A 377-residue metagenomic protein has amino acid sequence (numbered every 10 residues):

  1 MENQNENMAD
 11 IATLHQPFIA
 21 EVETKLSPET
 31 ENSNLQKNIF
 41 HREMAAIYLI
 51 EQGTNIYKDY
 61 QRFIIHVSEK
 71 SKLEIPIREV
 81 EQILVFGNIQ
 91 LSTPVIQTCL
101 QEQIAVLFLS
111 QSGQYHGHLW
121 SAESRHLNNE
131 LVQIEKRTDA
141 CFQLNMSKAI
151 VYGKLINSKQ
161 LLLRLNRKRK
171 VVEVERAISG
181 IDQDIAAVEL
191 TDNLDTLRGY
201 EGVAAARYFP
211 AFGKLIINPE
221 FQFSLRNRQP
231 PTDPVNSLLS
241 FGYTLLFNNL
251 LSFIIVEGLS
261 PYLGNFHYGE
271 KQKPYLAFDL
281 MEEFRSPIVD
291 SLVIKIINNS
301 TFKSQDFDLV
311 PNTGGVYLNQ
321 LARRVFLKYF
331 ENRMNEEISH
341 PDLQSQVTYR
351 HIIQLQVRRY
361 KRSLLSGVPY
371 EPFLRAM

Functional and structural regions predicted by a protein language model:
E2-Y57, S68, E74, N128-M377: Active-site helix-to-loop segments that bind/position phosphate- or nucleotide-bearing substrates and donors across
K58-G87: N-terminal ordered "arm"
E79, F86-Q160: A surface-exposed, charged beta-strand/loop segment in the N-terminal or early-internal portion of soluble proteins
